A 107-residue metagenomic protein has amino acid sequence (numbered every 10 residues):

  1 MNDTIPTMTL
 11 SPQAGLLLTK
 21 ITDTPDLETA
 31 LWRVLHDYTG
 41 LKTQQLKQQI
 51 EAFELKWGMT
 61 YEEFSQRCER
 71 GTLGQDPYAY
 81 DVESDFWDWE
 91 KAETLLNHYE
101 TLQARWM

Functional and structural regions predicted by a protein language model:
M1-R70, G74, N97, T101-M107: Small, basic N-terminal interaction modules of short regulatory proteins
A79-M107: Short, compact, well-ordered microdomains
